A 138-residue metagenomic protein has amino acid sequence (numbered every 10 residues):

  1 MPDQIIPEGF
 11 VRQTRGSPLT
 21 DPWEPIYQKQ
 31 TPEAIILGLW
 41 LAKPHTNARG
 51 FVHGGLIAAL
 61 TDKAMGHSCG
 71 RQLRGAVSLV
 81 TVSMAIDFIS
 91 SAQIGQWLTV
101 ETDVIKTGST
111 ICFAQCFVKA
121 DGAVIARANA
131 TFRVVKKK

Functional and structural regions predicted by a protein language model:
M1-K138: Terminal targeting signals and extreme-terminal segments of soluble enzymes
